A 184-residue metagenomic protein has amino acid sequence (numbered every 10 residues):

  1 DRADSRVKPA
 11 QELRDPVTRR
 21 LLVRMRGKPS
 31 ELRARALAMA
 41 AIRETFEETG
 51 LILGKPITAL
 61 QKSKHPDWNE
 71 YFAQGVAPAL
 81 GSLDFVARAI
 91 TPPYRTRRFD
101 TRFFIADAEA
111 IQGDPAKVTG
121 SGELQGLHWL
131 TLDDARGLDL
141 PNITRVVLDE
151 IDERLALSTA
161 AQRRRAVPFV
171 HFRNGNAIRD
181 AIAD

Functional and structural regions predicted by a protein language model:
D1, V17-P29, S63-D184: Nudix hydrolase/Nudix homology domain
D1-E31, R35-R43, E47: N-terminal strand-loop-strand
E31-A79: Internal, conserved structured core segments that host functional sites
